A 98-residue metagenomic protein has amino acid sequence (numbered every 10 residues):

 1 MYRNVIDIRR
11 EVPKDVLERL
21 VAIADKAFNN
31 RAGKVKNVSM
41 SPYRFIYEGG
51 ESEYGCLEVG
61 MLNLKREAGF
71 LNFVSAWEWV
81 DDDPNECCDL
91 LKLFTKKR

Functional and structural regions predicted by a protein language model:
M1-R10: Short glycine-/aliphatic-rich beta-strand segments at the starts of folded cytosolic domains
K14-N29: Short amphipathic alpha-helix segments
R31-A68: Short, intrinsically disordered low-complexity segments
Y47, N72-S75, K96: Generic detector of N-terminal low-structure segments
G55, V59, P84-R98: Short, low-order "capping/linker" segments at domain edges
E67-D82: Conserved short beta-strand edge segments in small beta-sheet-based binding/regulatory domains
